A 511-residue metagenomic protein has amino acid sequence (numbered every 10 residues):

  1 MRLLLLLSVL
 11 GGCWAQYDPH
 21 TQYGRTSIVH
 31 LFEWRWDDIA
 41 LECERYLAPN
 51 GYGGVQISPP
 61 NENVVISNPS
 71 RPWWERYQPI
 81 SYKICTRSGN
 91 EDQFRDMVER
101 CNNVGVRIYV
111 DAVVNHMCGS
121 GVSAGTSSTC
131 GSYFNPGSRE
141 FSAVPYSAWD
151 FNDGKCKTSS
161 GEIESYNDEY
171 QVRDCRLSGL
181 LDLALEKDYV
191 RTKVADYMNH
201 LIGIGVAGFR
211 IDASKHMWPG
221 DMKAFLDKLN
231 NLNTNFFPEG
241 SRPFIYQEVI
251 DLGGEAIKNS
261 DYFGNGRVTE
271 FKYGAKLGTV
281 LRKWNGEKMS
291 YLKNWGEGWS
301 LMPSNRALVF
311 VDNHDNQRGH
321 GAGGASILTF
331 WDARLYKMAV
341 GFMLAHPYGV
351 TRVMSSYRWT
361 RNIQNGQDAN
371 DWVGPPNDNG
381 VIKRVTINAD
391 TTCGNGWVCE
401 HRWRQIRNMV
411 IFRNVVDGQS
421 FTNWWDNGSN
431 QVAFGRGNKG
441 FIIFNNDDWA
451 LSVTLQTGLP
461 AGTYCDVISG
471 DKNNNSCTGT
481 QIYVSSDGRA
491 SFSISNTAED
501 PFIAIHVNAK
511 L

Functional and structural regions predicted by a protein language model:
M1-L7: Classical eukaryotic N-terminal signal peptides for Sec-dependent ER targeting/secretion, especially the positively
V9-S27, E42-A48, Y52, P59-P79 (+7 more regions): Active-site-proximal helices and loops of the catalytic beta/alpha 8
Q16-W36, S178-D182: Boundary/entry segment of secreted carbohydrate-active catalytic domains
T26, N63-E99, S132-A184: Aromatic- and acidic-residue-enriched carbohydrate-binding clefts of CAZyme catalytic domains
L31-E33, I84-T86, A213: Short glycine-centered, acidic/aromatic-flanked micro-motifs in structured strand/loop junctions that mark active-site
W34, N50, G121: Active-site-proximal N-terminal segment of extracellular/periplasmic enzymes that hydrolyze or transfer
L185-Y197: Alpha-helical scaffold elements lining the catalytic groove of polysaccharide deacetylases
